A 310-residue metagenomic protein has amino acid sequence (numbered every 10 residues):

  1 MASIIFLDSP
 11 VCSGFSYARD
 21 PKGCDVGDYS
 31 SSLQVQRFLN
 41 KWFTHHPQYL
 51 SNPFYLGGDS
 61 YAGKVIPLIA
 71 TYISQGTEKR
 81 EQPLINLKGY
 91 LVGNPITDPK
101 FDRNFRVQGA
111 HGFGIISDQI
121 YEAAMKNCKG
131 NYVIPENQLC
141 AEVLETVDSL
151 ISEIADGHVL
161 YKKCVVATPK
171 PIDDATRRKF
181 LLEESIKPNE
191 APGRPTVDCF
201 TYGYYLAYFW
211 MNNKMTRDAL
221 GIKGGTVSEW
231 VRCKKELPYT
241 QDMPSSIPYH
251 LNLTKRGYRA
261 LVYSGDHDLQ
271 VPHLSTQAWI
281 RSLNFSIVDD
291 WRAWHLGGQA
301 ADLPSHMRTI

Functional and structural regions predicted by a protein language model:
M1-I310: Terminal and linker regions of secretory-pathway proteins
